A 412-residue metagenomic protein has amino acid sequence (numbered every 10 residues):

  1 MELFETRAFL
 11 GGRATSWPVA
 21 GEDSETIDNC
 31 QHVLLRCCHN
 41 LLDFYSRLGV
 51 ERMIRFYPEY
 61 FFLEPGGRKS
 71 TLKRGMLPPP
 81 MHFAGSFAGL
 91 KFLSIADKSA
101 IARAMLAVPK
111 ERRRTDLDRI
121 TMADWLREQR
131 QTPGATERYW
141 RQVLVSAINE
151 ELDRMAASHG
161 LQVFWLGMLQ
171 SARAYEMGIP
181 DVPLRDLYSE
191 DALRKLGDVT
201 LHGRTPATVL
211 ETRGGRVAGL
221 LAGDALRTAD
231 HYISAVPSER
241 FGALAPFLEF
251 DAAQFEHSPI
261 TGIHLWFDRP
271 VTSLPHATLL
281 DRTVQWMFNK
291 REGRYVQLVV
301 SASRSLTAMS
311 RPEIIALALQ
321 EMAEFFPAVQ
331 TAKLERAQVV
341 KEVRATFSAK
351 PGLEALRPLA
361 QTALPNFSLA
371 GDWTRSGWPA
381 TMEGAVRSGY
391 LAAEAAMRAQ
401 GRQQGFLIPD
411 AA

Functional and structural regions predicted by a protein language model:
M1-G21: Glycine-rich FAD pyrophosphate-binding loop
R13, A20-F56: Conserved FAD-binding subdomain of flavin-dependent enzymes
P18, R74, A277, R282-A412: Conserved flavin/dinucleotide-binding core of flavoenzymes
L41-R47, E51-L161: Mobile amphipathic helical/loop "lid" adjacent to a hydrophobic cofactor/ligand pocket
F56-Y57, G203-T205, G371: Short loop/edge segments at beta-strand edges and connector loops that shape dinucleotide/nucleotide cofactor-binding
V163-G223, R227: Helical element adjacent to the flavin cofactor pocket in flavoenzyme catalytic cores
G203-V329, R357-L359: Mid-domain catalytic core of redox enzymes that form a hydrophobic substrate pocket/lid adjacent to a catalytic redox
